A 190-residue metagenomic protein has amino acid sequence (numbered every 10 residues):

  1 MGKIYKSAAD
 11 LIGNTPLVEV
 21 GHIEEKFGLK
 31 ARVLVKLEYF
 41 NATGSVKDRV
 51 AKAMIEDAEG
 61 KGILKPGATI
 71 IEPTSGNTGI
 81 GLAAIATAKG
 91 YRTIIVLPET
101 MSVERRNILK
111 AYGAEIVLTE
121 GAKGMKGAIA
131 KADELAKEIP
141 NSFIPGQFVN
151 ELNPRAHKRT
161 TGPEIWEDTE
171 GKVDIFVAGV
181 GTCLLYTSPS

Functional and structural regions predicted by a protein language model:
M1-S188: PLP-dependent amino-acid enzyme catalytic core
